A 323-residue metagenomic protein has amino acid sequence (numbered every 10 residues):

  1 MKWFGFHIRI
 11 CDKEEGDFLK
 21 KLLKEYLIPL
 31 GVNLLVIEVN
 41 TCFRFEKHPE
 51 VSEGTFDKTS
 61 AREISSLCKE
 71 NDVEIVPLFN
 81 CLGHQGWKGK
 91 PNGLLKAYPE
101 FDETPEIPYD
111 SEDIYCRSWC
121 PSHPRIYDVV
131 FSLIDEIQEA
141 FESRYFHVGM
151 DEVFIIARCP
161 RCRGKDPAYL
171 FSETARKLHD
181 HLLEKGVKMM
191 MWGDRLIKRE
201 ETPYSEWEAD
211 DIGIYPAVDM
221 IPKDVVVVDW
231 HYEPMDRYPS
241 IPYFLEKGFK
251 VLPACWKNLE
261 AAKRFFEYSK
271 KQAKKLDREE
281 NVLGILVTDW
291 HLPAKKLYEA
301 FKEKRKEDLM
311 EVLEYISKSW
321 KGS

Functional and structural regions predicted by a protein language model:
K2-I8, N33-I37, I75-F79, F146-V148 (+4 more regions): Hydrophobic faces of well-ordered beta-strands that scaffold small-molecule active sites in alpha/beta enzyme cores
F4-E15, E46-T59, S111-D128, C159-L170 (+2 more regions): The substrate-binding groove and active-site-proximal loops of carbohydrate-active enzymes, especially glycoside
D12-L30, F131-D135, I212, M235-P242 (+1 more regions): Short, acidic/polar
Y26-V39, S65-P108, V287-H291: Glycine-rich, aromatic-flanked loop segments that form ligand/cofactor-binding clefts across common enzyme folds
I28-S60: Aromatic-lined carbohydrate-binding/catalytic grooves of carbohydrate-active enzymes
L82-E136, L252-P253: Active-site-adjacent "subsite" loops/lids of carbohydrate-active enzymes
S122-F249, E260: Active-site neighborhood of glycoside hydrolase catalytic domains
L252-S323: Substrate-binding cleft of secreted/luminal carbohydrate-active enzymes
